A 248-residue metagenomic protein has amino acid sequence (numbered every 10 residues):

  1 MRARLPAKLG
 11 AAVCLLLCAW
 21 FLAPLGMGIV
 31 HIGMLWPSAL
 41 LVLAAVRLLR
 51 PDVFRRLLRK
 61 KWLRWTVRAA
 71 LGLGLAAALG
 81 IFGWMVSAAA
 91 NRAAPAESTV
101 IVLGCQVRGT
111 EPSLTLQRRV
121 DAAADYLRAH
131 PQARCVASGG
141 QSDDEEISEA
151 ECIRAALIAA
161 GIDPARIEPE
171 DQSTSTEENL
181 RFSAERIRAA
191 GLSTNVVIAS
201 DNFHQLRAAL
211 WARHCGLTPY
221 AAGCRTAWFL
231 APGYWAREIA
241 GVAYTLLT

Functional and structural regions predicted by a protein language model:
M1-R2: Short, Lys/Arg-rich, polar N-terminal cytosolic tail immediately upstream of the first transmembrane signal-anchor
L5-V53: Membrane-embedded alpha-helical segments of integral membrane proteins
L9-A19, A70-A76, G80, A236 (+1 more regions): Lipid-exposed faces of alpha-helical membrane segments in multi-pass integral membrane proteins
L16, I32, L58-K61, G80 (+2 more regions): Acidic, low-complexity intrinsically disordered regions
A19-G26, L49-R50, L79-S87, A243-L247: Structural signature of transmembrane alpha-helix termini at the membrane-water interface
L43-N91: Transmembrane alpha-helices and immediately adjacent membrane-cytoplasm interface residues in multi-pass integral
G80-R237: A structural signal for short, hydrophobic/glycine-enriched beta-strand patches
G233-A240, Y244-L247: Membrane-interacting alpha-helical segments
